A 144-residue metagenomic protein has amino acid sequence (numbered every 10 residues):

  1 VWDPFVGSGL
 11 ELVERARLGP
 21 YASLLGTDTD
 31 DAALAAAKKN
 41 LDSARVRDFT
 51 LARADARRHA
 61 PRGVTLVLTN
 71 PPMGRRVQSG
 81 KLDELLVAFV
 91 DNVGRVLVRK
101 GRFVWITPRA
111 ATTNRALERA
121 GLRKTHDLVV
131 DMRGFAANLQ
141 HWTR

Functional and structural regions predicted by a protein language model:
V1-R144: Class I S-adenosyl-L-methionine-dependent methyltransferase catalytic core
